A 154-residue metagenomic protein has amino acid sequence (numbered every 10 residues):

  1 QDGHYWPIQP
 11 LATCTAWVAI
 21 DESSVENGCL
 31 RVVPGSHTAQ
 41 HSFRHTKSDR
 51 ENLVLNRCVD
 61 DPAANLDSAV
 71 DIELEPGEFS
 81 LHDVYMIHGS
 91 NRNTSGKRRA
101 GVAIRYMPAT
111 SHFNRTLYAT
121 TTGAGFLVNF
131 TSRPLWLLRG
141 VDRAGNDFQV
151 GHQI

Functional and structural regions predicted by a protein language model:
Q1, R50, V54-L66, G96-R98 (+1 more regions): Short, surface-exposed loop/helix-turn segments at secondary-structure junctions that function as lids/hinges flanking
Q1, V18-E22, P34: Short, structured patches in soluble enzyme cores that scaffold and shape functional sites
Q1-P7: Short surface loop/edge beta-strand patches of beta-sandwich-type extracellular domains that form ligand-contact sites
P7-V25, E73-P76, L81, R105-A109: Short, conserved beta-strand element in jelly-roll/cupin
A12-C14, T46, S95, L117: Hydrophobic alpha-helical membrane context
T15, L30, F79, K97-G101: Structural motif
S23-N91: Double-stranded beta-helix
Y85-I154: Non-heme Fe(II)/2-oxoglutarate
